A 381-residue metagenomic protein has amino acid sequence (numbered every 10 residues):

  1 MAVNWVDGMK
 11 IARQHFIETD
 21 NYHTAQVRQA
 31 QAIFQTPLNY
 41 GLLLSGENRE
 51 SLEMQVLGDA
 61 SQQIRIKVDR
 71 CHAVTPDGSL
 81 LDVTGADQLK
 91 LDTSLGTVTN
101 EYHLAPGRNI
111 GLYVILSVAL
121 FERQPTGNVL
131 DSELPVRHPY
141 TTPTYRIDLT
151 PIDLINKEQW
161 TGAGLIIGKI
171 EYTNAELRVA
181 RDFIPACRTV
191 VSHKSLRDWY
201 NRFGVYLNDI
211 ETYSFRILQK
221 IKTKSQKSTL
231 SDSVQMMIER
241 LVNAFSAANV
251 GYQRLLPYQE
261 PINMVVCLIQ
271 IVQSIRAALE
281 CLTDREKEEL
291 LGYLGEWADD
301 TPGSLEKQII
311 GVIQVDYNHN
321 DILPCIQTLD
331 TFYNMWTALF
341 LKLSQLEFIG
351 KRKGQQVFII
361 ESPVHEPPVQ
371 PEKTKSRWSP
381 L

Functional and structural regions predicted by a protein language model:
M1-L80: N-terminal "first-domain core" detector
A25-A32, D82-G85, F121-S132: Short, solvent-exposed secondary-structure capping/transition elements
V68, G111-Y113, L165-I167: Extracellular structured ligand-interaction cores
T75-D77, D87, V118-E122: Short, flexible loop/turn elements at secondary-structure junctions
S79, V83-N100: Hydrophobic-cavity lipid-handling domains and compact docking modules
G96-L130: Elongated alpha-helical scaffolds
D131-I271: Mixed-charge (acidic/basic) macromolecular-recognition segments
G251-L381: Extended, amphipathic alpha-helical scaffolds
